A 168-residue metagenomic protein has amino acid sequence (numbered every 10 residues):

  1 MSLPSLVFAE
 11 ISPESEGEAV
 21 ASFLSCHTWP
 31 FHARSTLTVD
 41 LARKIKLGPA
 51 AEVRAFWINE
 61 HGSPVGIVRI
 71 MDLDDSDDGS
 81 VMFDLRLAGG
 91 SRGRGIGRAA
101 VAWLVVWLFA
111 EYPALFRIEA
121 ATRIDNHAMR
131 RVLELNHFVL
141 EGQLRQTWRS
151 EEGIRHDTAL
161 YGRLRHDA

Functional and structural regions predicted by a protein language model:
M1-F23, A55-A168: Acyl-donor (CoA/ACP) binding surface of acyl/acetyltransferases
S2-L3, W29, A50: Short glycine-enriched loop/turn motifs at secondary-structure junctions
A21-T36: Helix-loop element at the rim of GNAT/NAT acetyltransferase active sites that forms part of the acceptor-substrate
A33-A55: Active-site rim helix/loop that mediates acceptor-substrate recognition in acyltransferases
